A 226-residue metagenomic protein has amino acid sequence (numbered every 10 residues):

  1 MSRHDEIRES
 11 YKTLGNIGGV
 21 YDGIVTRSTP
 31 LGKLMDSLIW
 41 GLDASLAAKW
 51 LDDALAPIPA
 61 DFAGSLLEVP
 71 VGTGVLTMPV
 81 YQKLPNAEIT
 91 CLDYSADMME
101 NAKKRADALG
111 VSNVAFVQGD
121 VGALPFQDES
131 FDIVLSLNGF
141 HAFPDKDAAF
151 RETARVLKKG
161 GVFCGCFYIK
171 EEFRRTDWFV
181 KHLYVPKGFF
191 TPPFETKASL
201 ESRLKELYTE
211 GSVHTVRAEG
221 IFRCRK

Functional and structural regions predicted by a protein language model:
M1-A60, P79, K181-Y184: Conserved class I S-adenosyl-L-methionine
G15, L38-W40, A44, C164-V216 (+1 more regions): C-terminal alpha-helical "lid/dimerization" subdomain adjacent to the S-adenosyl-L-methionine
I58, K83-L84, L157: A generic alpha-to-beta junction signature in SAM-dependent methyltransferases
S65, G160-V162: Short glycine-centered segments of the SAM/dcSAM-binding site in methyltransferase folds
S65-A123: Class I SAM-dependent methyltransferase SAM/SAH-binding core
G122-I133: A short acidic, Gly/Pro-enriched loop at the edge of an enzyme's catalytic core that lines a small-molecule cofactor
I133-D145: A short SAM/SAH-binding and catalytic strip from SAM-dependent methyltransferases
D147-K159: A short glycine-rich, Lys/Arg-flanked "PGG" loop and its adjoining helix->strand segment in the class I
